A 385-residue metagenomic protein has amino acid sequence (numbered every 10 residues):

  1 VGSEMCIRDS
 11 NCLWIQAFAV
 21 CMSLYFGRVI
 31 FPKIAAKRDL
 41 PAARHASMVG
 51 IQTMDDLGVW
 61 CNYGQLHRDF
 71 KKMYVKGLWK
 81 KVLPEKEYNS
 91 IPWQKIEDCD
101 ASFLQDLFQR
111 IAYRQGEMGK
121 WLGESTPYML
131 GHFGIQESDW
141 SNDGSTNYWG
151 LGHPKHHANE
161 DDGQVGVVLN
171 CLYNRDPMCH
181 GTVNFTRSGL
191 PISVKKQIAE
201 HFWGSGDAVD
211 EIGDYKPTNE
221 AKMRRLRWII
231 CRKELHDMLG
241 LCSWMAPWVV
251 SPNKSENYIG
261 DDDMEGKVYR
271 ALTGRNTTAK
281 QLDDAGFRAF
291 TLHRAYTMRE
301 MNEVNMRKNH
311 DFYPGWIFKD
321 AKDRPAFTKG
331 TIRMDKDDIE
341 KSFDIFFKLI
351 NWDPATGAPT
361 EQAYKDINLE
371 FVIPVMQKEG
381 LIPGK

Functional and structural regions predicted by a protein language model:
S3, R8-K385: Extended C-terminal regions of large enzymes
